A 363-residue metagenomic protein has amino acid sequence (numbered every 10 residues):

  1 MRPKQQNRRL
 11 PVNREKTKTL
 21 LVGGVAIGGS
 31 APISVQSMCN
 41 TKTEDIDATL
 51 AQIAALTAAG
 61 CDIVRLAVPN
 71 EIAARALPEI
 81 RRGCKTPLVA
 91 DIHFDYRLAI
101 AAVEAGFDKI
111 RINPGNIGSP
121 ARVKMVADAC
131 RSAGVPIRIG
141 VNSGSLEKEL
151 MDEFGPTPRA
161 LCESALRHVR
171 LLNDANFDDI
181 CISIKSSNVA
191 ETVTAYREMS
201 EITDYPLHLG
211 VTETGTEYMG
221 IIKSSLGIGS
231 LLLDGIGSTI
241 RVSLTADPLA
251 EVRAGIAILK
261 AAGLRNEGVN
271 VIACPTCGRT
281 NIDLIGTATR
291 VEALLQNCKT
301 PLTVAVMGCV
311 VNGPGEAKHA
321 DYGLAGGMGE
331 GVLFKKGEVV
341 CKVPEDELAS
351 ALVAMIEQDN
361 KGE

Functional and structural regions predicted by a protein language model:
R2-S37, R131, A293: N-terminal amphipathic alpha-helix/helix-capping segment at the start of soluble metabolic enzymes
S30-A48, A67-P69, T86-F94, E149-C162 (+1 more regions): Active-site mouth loops of central-metabolism enzymes
I33-C39, D62-L66, L88-I92, I110-I112 (+6 more regions): Hydrophobic faces of well-ordered beta-strands that scaffold small-molecule active sites in alpha/beta enzyme cores
M38-I46, T57-R81, R111-S119, I180-V189: Glycine-rich, proline-tolerant flexible connector loops at the mouths of alpha/beta enzymes
D62, G106-P120, V211, D234-P248 (+1 more regions): Glycine-rich phosphate-binding active-site loops on the catalytic face of alpha/beta enzymes
N70-I92, M125-I137, Y196-L207, V291-A293: Alpha-helix-loop-beta-strand connector modules within alpha/beta enzyme cores
R97-R138: Hydrophobic or amphipathic alpha-helical targeting/insertion segments
V141-N142, L150-K299: Catalytic alpha/beta core domains of metabolic enzymes, predominantly
